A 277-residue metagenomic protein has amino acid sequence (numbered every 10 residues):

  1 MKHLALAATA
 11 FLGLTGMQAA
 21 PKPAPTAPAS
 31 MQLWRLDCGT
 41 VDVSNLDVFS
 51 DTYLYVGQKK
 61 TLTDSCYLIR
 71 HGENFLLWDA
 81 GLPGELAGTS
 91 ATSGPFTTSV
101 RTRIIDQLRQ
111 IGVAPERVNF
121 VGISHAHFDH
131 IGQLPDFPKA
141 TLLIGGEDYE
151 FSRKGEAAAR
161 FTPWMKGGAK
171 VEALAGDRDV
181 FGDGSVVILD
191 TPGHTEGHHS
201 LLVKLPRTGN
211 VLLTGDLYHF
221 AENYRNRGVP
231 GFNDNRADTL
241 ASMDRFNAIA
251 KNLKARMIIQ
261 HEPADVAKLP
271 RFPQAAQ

Functional and structural regions predicted by a protein language model:
M1-L6: Bacterial N-terminal signal peptides that target proteins for export
A8-P25: Bacterial Sec-dependent signal peptides at the C-terminal "C-region" and cleavage site
K22-P28, R101-T102, D106-R117, G145-D190 (+1 more regions): Metallo-beta-lactamase
A29-D42: Mature N-terminal segment immediately following signal peptide/propeptide cleavage in secreted/periplasmic
G39-D106, S200-F220: Conserved beta-strand hairpin/beta-sheet module of binuclear metal-dependent hydrolase folds, prominently
A80-L82, A126, E147-D148, H194-T195 (+2 more regions): Active-site metal-binding loops of divalent metal-dependent hydrolases
G84, P95-D106, S200-L202, R207-Q277: Cap/insert and terminal regions of metallo-dependent hydrolase folds
G88-I144: Active-site metal-binding motif and surrounding structural segment of the metallo-beta-lactamase
